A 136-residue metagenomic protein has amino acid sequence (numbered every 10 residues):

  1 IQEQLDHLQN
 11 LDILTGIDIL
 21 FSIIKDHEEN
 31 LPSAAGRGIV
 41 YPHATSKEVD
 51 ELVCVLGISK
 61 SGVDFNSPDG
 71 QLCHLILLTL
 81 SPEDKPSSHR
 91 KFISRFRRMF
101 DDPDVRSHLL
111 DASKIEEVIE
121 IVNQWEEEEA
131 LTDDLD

Functional and structural regions predicted by a protein language model:
I1-D136: Cytosolic covalent-transfer regions centered on His/Cys nucleophiles that carry phosphoryl or persulfide groups
